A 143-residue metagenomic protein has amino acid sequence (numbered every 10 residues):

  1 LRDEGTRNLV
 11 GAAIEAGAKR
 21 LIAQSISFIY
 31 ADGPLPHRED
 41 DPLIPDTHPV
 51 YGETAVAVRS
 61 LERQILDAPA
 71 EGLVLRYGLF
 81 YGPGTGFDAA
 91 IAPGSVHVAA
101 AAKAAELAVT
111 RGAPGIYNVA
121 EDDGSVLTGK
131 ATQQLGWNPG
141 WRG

Functional and structural regions predicted by a protein language model:
L1-E4, G52, V56, P93-A99 (+1 more regions): Residue-level signal for the nucleotide or nucleotide-sugar donor/cofactor binding architecture
E4-V50: Conserved Rossmann-fold NAD(P)-dependent oxidoreductase catalytic core, especially the SDR/UDP-sugar
T6, V10, V58, V98-E106: Short, amphipathic alpha-helical "lid/cap" segments that border enzyme active or binding sites
N8-G11, D46-L73: Active-site Tyr-X1-5-Lys
I22-I26, R76-G78, A120: Active-site beta-alpha turn of Rossmann-fold NAD(P)-dependent dehydrogenases/reductases
I29-P34, D46, A70-I91: Flexible, glycine-rich beta-alpha linker
Y81-G84, A92-Y117: Alpha-helical substrate-binding/gating segment
T110, S125-G143: C-terminal amphipathic/interface module of NAD(P)-dependent oxidoreductases and related NAD-binding regulators
